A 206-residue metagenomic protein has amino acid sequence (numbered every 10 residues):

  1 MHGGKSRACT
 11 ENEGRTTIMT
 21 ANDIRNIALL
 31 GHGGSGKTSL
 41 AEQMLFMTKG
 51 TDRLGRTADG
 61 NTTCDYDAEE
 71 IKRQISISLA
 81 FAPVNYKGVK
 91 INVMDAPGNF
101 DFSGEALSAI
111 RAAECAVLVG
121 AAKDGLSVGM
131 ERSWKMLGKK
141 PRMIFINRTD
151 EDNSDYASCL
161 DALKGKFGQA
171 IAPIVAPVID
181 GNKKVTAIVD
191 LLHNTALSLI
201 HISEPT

Functional and structural regions predicted by a protein language model:
G3-I18: Short, Lys/Arg-enriched N-terminal segments with co-localized hydrophobic residues within the first ~10-30 amino acids
T17-L107, R111-G120, D124-L126, P173: P-loop NTPase switch module centered on the Walker A-proximal segment
S35, N99-F100, K123-L126, R148-S154 (+1 more regions): Conserved nucleotide-binding/hydrolysis micro-motifs of P-loop NTPases
S39, Q43-M44, E105-S108, A112 (+3 more regions): Alpha-helical scaffold elements adjacent to nucleotide-binding pockets in ATP/GTP-utilizing enzyme cores
V119-I171: Conserved C-terminal guanine-recognition region of P-loop GTPase G domains, centered on the G4
D152-L199: Canonical P-loop GTPase G-domain recognition
S198-T206: Residue-level detector of conserved catalytic or cofactor/ligand-binding positions in enzyme active sites
